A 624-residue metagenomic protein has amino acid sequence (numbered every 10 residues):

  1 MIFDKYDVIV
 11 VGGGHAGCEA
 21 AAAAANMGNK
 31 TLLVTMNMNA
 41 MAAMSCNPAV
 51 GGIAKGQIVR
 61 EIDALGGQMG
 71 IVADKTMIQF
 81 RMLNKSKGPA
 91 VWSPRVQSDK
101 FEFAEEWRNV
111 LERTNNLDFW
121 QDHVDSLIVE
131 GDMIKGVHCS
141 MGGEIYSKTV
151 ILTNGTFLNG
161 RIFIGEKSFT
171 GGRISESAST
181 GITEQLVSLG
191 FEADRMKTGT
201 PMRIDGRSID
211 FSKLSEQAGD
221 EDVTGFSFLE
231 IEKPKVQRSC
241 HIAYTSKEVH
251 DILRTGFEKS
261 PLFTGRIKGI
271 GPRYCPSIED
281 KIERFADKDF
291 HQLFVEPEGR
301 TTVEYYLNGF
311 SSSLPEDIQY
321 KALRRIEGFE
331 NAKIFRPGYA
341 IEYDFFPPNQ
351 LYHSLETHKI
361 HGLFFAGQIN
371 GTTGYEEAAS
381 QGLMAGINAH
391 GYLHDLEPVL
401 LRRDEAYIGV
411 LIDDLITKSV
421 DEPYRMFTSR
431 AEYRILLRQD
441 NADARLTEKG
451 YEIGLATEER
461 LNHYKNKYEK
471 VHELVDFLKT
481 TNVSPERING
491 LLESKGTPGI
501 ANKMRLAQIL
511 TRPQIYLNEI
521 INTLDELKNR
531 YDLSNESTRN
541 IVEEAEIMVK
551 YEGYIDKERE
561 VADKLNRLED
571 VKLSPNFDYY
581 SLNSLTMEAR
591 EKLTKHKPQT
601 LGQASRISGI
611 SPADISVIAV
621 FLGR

Functional and structural regions predicted by a protein language model:
I2-A16: Beta1/beta-strand and adjacent pyrophosphate-binding region of the FAD-binding site in flavoprotein oxidoreductases
D4, S140-T149: Core beta-strand elements of the Rossmann-like FAD/NAD(P) dinucleotide-binding domain in flavoenzyme oxidoreductases
A22-S126, M141, T153-T170, S177 (+4 more regions): Conserved N-terminal/central alpha/beta ligand/cofactor-binding core
N37, K55, T183-Y320, G328 (+3 more regions): An anion/pyrophosphate-binding glycine-rich loop and adjacent beta-alpha core in soluble alpha-beta enzymes
I128-E144: Conserved beta-strand-loop-beta-strand element in the redox core of flavoprotein oxidoreductases
Y306-T372, L400-D413, T538-K592, K597: A glycine-rich dinucleotide-binding beta-alpha-beta segment and adjacent secondary-structure elements that constitute
A378-V399: Internal hydrophobic alpha-helix adjacent to the cofactor/substrate pocket in enzyme cavities
R430, L436, T447-S616, V620-G623: Extended, charge-enriched "interface" segments that sit outside catalytic cores
